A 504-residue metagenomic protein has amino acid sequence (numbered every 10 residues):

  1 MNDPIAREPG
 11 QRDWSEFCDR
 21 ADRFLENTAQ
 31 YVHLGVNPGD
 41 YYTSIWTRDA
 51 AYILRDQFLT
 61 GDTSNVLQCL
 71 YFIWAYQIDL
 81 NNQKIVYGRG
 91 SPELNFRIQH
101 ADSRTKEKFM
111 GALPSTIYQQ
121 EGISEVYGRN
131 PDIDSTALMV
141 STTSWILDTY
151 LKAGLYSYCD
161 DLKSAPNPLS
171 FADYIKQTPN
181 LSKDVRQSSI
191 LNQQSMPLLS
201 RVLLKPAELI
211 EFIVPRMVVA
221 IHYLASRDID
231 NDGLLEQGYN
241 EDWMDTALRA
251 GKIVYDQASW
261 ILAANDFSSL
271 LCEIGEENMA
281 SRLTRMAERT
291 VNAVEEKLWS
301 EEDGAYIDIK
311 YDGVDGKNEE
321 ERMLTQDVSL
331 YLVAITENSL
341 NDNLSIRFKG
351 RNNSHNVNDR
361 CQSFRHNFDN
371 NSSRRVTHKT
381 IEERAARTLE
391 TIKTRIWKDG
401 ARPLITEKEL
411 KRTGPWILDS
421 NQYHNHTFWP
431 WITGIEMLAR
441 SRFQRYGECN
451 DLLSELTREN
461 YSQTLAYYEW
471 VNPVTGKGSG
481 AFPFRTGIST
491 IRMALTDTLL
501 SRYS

Functional and structural regions predicted by a protein language model:
D3-I45, D79-N130, S164, S226-G251 (+3 more regions): Extended glycan-interaction surfaces of carbohydrate-active proteins
D13-A21, G61-Y76, A153-S182, I190 (+6 more regions): Extended, well-ordered alpha-helical scaffold segments
T43-K163, N167-I175, P197-D230, V254-Q257 (+3 more regions): Aromatic-rich carbohydrate-recognition surfaces in CAZymes
D56-L59, I133, T149-K152, C272-E273 (+4 more regions): Alpha-helix C-terminal capping/termination sites
S182-K183, S363: N-terminal amphipathic/hydrophobic targeting modules at extreme N-termini, encompassing cleavable Sec/SRP-type signal
S420-Y423, M437-R442, Y446-N450: Hydrophobic alpha-helical bundle architecture
